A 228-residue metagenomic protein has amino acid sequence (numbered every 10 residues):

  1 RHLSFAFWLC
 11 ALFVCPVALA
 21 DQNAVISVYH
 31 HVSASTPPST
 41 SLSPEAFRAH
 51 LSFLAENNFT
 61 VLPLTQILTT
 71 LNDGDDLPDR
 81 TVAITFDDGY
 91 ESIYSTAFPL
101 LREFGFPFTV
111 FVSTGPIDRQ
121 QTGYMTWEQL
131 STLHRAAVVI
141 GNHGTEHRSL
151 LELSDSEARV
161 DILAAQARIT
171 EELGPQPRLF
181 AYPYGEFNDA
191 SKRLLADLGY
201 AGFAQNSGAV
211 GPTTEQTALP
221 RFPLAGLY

Functional and structural regions predicted by a protein language model:
S4-P16: Bacterial N-terminal signal peptides
A20-T85, Y90-T96, E152-Y228: C-terminal active-site subregion of NodB/CE4 polysaccharide deacetylases
V28, V139-H147, P183: Histidine-centered catalytic micro-motifs
H31-S35, G115-P116, E146-R148: A short, flexible beta-alpha/helix-coil linker loop
F98-G105, M125-G141, A196: Acidic (Asp/Glu)-rich catalytic clusters
G105-W127: A short, conserved beta-to-alpha structural element at the edge of catalytic cores that scaffolds binding
F111, H143, F203-Q205: Short beta-strand and adjacent tight-turn residues that come in two discontinuous sequence segments and form the edges
